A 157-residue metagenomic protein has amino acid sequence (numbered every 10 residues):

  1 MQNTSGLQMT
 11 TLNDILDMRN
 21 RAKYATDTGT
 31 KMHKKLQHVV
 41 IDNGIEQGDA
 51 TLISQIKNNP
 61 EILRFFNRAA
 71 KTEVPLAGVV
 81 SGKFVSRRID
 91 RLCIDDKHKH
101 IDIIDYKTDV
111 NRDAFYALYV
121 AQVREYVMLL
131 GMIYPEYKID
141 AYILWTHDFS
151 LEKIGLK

Functional and structural regions predicted by a protein language model:
M1-I89, D95, Y119-A121: Nuclease catalytic cores
K83-K157: Mg2+/Mn2+-dependent nuclease catalytic core
